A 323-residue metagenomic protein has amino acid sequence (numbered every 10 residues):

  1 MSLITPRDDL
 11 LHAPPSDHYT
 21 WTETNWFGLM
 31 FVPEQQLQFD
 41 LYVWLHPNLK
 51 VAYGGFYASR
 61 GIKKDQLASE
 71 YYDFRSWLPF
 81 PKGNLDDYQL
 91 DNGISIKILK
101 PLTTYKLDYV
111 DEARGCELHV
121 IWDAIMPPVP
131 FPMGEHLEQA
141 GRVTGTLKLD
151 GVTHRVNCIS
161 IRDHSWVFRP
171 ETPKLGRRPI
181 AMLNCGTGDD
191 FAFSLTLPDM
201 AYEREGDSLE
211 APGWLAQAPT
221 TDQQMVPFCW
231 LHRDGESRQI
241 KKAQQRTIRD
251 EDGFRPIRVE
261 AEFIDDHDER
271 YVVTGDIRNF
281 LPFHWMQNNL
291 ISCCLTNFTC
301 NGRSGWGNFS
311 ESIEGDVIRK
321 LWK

Functional and structural regions predicted by a protein language model:
M1-K323: Structured soluble/peripheral alpha/beta segments that form catalytic or ligand/cofactor-binding pockets
